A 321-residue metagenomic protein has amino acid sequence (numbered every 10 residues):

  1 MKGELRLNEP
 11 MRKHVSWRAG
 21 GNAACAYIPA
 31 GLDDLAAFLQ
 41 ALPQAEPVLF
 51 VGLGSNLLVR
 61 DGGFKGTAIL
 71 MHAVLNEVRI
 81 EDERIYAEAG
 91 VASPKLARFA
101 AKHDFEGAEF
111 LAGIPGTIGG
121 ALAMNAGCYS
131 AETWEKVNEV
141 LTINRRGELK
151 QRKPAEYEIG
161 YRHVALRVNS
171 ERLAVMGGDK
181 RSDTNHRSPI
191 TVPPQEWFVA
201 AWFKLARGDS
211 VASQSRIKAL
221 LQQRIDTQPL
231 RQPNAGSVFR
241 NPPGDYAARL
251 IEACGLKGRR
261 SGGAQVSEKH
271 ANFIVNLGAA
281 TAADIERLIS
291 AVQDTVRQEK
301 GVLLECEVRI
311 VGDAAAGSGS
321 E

Functional and structural regions predicted by a protein language model:
M1-L122, A126-Y129: Anion-binding (especially nucleotide phosphate/pyrophosphate-binding) glycine-rich loop and adjoining beta-alpha core
R6-L7, K13, A19, L57 (+5 more regions): Phosphate/pyrophosphate- and phosphate-bearing ligand-binding catalytic cores of soluble enzymes
A26, Y86, E139-L141, A200-W202: Beta-strand secondary-structure signal
Q44, V51-L53, K136, Q232-P233 (+1 more regions): Short, basic and Ser/Thr-rich N-terminal targeting/leader segments
N76-V78, N138-T142: Short polybasic amphipathic segments
R84, E88-G90, V137, R146 (+1 more regions): Structured catalytic cores of enzymes that bind and process phosphorylated ligands/cofactors
E132-W134: Short loop/turn motifs at secondary-structure junctions and domain boundaries
